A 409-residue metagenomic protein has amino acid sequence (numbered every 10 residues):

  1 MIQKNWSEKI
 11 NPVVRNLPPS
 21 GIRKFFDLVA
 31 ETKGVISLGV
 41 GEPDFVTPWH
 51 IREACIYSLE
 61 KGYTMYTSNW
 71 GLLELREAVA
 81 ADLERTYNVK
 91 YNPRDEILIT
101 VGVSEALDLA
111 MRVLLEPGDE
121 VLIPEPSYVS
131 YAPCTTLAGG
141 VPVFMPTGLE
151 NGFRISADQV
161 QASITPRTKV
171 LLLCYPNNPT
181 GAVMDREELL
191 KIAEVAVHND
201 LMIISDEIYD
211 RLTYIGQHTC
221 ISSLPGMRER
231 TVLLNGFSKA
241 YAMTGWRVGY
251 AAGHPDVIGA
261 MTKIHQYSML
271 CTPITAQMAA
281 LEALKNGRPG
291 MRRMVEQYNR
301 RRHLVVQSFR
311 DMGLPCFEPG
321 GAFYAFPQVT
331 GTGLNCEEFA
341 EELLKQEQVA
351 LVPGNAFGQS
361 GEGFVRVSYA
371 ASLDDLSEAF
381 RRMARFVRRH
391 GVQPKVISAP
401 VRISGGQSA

Functional and structural regions predicted by a protein language model:
M1-P18, L28-I36, V40-S58, V89-A409: PLP-dependent class I/II
F25, L38, A54, G62-M65 (+1 more regions): Glycine-rich loop-to-alpha-helix module at the N-terminal edge of alpha/beta enzyme cores
V46, A54-I56, E60-N69, L73: Phosphate/diphosphate ligand-binding glycine-rich loop within oxidoreductases
Y66-V101: Conserved N-terminal alpha-helix of the aminotransferase class I/II PLP-enzyme fold
